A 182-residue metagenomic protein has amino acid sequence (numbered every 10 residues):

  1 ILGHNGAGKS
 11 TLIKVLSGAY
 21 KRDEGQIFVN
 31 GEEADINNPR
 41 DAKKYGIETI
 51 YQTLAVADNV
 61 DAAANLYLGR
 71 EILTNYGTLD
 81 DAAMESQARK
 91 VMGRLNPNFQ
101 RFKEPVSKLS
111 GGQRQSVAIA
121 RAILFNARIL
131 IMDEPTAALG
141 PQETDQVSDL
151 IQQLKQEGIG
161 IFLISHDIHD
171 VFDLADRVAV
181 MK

Functional and structural regions predicted by a protein language model:
I1-K182: Glycine-rich phosphate-binding loops of nucleotide-dependent enzymes
